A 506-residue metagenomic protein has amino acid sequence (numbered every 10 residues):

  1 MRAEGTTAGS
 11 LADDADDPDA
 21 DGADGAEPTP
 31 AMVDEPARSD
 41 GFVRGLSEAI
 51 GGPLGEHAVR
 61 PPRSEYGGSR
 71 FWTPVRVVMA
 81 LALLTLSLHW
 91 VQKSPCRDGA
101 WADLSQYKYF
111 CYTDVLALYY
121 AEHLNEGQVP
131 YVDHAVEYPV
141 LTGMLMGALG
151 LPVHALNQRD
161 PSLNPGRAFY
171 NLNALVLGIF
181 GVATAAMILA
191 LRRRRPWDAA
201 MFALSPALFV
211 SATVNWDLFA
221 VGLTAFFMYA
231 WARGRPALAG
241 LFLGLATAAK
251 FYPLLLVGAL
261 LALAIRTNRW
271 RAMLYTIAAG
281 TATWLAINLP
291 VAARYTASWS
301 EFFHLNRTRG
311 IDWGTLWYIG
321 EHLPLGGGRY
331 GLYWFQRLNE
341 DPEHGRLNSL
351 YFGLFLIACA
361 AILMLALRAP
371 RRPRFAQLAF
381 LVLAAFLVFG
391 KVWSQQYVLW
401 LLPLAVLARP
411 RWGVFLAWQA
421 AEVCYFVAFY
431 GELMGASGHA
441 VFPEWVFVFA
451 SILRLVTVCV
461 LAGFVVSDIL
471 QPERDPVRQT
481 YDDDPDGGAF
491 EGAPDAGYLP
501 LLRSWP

Functional and structural regions predicted by a protein language model:
R2-S300, Y351-P506: Multi-pass membrane glycosyltransferase architecture that uses lipid-linked
M273-F355: Membrane-lumen/periplasm interface segments of specific transmembrane helices in polyprenyl phosphate-linked
